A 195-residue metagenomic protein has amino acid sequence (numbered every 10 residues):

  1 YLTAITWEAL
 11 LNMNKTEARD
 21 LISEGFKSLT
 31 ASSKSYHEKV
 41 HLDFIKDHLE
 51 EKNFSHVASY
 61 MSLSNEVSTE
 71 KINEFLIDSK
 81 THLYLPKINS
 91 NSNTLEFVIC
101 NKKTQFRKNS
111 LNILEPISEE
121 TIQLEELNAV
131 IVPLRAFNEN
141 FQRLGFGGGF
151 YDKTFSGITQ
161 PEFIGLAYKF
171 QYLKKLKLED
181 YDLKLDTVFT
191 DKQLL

Functional and structural regions predicted by a protein language model:
L10: Extracellular attachment/recognition segments
M13-K108, N112-E125: N-terminal active-site beta-alpha-beta segment that forms phosphate/nucleotide-binding and substrate-recognition loops
N93-L195: Conserved phosphate- and dinucleotide-binding cores of soluble alpha/beta proteins, encompassing both enzyme active
